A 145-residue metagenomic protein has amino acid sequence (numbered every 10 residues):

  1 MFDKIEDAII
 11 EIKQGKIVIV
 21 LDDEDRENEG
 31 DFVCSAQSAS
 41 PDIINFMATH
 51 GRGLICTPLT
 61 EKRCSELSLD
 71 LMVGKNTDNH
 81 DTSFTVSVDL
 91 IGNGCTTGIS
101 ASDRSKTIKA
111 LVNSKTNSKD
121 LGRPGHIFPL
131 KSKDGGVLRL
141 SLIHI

Functional and structural regions predicted by a protein language model:
M1-I143: Catalytic domains of riboflavin
